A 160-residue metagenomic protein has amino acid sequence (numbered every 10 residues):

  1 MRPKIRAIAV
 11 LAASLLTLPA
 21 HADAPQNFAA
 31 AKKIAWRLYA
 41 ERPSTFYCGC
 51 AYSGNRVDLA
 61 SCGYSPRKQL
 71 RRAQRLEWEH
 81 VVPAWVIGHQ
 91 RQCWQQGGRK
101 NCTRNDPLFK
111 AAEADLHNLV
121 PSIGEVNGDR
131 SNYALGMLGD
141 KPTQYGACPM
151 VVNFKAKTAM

Functional and structural regions predicted by a protein language model:
M1-A9: Bacterial N-terminal signal peptides that target proteins for export
T17-P19: N-terminal signal peptide c-region/cleavage motif recognized by signal peptidases
H21-A22, S53, V86, G128: Residue-level marker of positions within ordered structural domains that often coincide with functionally constrained
D23-Q74: Aromatic-lined ligand-binding clefts that engage carbohydrates, nucleic acids, or primary amines
Y64-E77, V81-M160: Domain-level detector of nuclease and nuclease-like folds in predominantly extracellular/periplasmic contexts
